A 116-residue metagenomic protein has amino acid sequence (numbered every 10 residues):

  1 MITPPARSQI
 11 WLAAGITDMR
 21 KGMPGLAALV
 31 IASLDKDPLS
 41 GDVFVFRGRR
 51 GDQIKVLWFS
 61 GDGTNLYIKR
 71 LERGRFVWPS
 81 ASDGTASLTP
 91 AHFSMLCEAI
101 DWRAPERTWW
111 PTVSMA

Functional and structural regions predicted by a protein language model:
M1-A116: Polybasic/polar functional segments that serve as interface/processing modules
